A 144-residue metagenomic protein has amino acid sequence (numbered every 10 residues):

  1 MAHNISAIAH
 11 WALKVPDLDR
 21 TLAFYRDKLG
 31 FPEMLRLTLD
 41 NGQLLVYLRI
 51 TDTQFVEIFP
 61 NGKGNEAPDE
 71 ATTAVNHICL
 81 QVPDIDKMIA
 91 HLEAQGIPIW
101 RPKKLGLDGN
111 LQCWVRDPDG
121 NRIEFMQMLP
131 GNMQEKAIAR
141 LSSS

Functional and structural regions predicted by a protein language model:
M1-I8, P32-C79, I89-R116, L129-S144: Vicinal oxygen chelate
T21-R26, L92, G120: Conserved active-site tyrosine of GNAT-family acetyltransferases
F125: Short glycine-/small-residue motifs
